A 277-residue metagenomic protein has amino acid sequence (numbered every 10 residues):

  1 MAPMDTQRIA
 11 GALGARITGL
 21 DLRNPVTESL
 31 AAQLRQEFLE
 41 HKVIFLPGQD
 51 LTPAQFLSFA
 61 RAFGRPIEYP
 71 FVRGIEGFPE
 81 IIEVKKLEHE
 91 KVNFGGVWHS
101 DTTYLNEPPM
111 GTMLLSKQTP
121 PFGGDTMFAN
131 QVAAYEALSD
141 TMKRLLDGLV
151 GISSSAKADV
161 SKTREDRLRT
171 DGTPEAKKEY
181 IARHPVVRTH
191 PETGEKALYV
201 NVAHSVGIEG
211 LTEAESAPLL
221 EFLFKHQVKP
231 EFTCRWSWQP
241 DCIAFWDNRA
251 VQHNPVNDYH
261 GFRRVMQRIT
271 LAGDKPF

Functional and structural regions predicted by a protein language model:
A2-F245, R249-F277: Fe(II)/2-oxoglutarate oxygenase catalytic core
